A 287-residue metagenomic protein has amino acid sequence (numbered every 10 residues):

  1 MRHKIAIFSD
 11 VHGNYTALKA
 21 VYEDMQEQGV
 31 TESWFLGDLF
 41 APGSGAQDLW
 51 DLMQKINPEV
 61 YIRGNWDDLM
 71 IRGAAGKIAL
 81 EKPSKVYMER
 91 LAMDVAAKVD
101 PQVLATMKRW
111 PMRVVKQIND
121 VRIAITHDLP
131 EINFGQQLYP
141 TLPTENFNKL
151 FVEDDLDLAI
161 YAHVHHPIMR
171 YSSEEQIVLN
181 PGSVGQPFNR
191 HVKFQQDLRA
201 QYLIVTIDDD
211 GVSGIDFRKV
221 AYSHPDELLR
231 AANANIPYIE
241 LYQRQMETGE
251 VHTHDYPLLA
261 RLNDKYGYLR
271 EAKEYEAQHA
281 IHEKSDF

Functional and structural regions predicted by a protein language model:
M1-L52, I56: N-terminal active-site segment of His-dependent metallophosphoesterases
I7-S9, S33-D38, P42, V60-N65 (+3 more regions): Active-site neighborhood of phospho(di)ester-bond hydrolases with catalytic His/Asp-centered motifs
H12-A17, A41-S44, W66-I71, I160-S172 (+1 more regions): Active-site environment of divalent metal-dependent phosphoester hydrolases
I56-V114, T141-L150: Active-site neighborhood of divalent metal-dependent phosphoester bond hydrolases
R72-K77, Q137, H191-V192, L228-R230: Short aromatic-enriched loop/helix-cap "lid" or pocket-rim segments at secondary-structure transitions that line
A97-R218: Acidic, His/Gly-enriched loop-helix segments that form or flank divalent-metal centers in metallo-dependent hydrolases
S173-F287: Acidic, His/Gly-rich catalytic cores of divalent-metal-dependent hydrolytic chemistry
